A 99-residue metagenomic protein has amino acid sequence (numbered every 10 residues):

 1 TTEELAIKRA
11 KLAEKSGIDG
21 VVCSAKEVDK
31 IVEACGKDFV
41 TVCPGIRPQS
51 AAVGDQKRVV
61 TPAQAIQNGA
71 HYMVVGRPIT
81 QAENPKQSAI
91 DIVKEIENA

Functional and structural regions predicted by a protein language model:
T1-G20, S24-V28, A34-D38, R47-A51: Conserved anion-binding
E3-I7, D55-A63, I90: Charged helix-capping and loop-helix junction motifs
A10, V28-D29, P62, A89-V93: Generic structural signal for well-ordered alpha-helices, preferentially at hydrophobic/aromatic core positions
A13, I31, A65, G76 (+1 more regions): Conserved, mostly hydrophobic/aromatic
S16, N68-G69: Structural motif
V22, M73-V74: Conserved beta-strand positions in the central sheet of alpha/beta enzyme cores
I31-P48, G54-D55, I90-A99: Alpha-helix-loop-beta-strand connector modules within alpha/beta enzyme cores
I66, I79-A99: C-terminal helical cap(s) of enzyme catalytic domains, especially alpha/beta-barrels
